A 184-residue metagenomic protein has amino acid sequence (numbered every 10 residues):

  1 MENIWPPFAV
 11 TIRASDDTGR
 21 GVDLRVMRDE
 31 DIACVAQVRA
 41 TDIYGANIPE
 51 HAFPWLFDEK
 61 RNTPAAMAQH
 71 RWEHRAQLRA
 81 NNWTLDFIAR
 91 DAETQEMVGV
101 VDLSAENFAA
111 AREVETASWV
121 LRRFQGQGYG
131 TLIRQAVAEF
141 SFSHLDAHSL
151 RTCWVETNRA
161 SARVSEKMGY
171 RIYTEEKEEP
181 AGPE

Functional and structural regions predicted by a protein language model:
M1-R123, F140, K177-E184: GNAT-family acyltransferases
D29, E156-N158: A short coil/beta-turn micro-motif at the C-terminal edge of the histidine kinase catalytic ATP-binding domain
Q95, G128, N158: Conserved G/P- and acidic residue-centered "switch" motifs that form tight phosphate/ATP-binding loops in soluble
E115, S149-R151, A160: Amphipathic alpha-helical recognition patches that constitute DNA-binding helices
S118-V120, G126-S141, R163-K167: Conserved acetyl-CoA-binding loop-helix of GNAT-fold acetyltransferases
S143-C153: Conserved GNAT acetyl-CoA-binding A-motif
C153, G169-E184: Conserved catalytic-core motifs of GNAT/GCN5-like acyltransferases
